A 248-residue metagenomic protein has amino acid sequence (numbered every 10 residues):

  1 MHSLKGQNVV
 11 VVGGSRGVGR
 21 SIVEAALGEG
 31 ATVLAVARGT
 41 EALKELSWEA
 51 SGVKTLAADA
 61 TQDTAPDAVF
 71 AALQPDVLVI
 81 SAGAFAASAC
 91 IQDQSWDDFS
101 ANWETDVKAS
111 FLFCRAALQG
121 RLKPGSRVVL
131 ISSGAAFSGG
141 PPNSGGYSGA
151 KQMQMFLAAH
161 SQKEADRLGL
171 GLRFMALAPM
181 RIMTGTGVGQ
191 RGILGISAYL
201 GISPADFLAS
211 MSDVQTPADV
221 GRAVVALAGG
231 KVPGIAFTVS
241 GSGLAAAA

Functional and structural regions predicted by a protein language model:
V12, P75-G83, D106, L130 (+1 more regions): Rossmann-fold scaffold of SDR-type NAD(P)-dependent oxidoreductases
S15-R16: Conserved glycine-rich cofactor-binding loop
W48-D63: Rossmann-fold cofactor-recognition segment
G83-S100, P142-N143: Conserved mid-core segment of classical short-chain dehydrogenase/reductases
Q92-F111, V129, Q154: Catalytic Tyr-X3-Lys loop
T105-S126, K163, R167: Amphipathic alpha-helical dimer-interface segment in Rossmann-like NAD(P)H-dependent oxidoreductases
R127-L168, A178-T186: Catalytic loop of short-chain dehydrogenase/reductase
L172, A176, S197-A248: C-terminal helical subdomain
